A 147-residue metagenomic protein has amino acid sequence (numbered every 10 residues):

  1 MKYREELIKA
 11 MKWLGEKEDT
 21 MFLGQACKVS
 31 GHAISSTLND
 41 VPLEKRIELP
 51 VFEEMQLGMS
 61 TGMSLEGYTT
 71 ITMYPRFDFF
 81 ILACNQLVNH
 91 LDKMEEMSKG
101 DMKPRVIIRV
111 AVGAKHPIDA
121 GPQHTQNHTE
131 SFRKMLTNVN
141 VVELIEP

Functional and structural regions predicted by a protein language model:
M1-P147: Thiamine diphosphate
